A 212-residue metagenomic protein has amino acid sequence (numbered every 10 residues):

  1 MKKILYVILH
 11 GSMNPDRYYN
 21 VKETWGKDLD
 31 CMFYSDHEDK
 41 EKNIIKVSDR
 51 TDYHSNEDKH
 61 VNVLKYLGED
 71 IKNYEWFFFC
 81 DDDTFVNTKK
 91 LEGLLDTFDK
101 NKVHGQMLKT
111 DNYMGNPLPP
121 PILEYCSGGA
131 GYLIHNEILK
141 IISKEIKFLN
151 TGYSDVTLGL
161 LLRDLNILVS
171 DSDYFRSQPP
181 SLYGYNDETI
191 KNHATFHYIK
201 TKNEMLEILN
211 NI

Functional and structural regions predicted by a protein language model:
M1-D16: N-proximal low-complexity "stem/linker" segments adjacent to membrane-targeting elements
M1-L5, F148-I212: C-terminal catalytic/acceptor-binding lobe
H10, H104-L118: Short beta-strand-to-loop element that shapes/binds the nucleotide-sugar donor at the catalytic cleft/hinge
P15, Y74, D81-D96: Acidic donor-binding/catalytic loop of UDP-sugar-dependent glycosyltransferases, especially processive GT2
N20-C31: Short, acidic, metal-binding catalytic loop of nucleotide-sugar glycosyltransferases
F33-E75, F85-K89, K109-M114: Active-site-proximal specificity loops/subdomain of glycosyltransferases
H54, N87-K89, S127-K144, L165: Conserved nucleotide-sugar donor-binding and metal-coordinating catalytic region shared by glycosyltransferases
W76, L118-L133, N150, E188 (+1 more regions): A recurrent flexible, glycine/aromatic-enriched loop bordering the glycosyltransferase active site that acts as
